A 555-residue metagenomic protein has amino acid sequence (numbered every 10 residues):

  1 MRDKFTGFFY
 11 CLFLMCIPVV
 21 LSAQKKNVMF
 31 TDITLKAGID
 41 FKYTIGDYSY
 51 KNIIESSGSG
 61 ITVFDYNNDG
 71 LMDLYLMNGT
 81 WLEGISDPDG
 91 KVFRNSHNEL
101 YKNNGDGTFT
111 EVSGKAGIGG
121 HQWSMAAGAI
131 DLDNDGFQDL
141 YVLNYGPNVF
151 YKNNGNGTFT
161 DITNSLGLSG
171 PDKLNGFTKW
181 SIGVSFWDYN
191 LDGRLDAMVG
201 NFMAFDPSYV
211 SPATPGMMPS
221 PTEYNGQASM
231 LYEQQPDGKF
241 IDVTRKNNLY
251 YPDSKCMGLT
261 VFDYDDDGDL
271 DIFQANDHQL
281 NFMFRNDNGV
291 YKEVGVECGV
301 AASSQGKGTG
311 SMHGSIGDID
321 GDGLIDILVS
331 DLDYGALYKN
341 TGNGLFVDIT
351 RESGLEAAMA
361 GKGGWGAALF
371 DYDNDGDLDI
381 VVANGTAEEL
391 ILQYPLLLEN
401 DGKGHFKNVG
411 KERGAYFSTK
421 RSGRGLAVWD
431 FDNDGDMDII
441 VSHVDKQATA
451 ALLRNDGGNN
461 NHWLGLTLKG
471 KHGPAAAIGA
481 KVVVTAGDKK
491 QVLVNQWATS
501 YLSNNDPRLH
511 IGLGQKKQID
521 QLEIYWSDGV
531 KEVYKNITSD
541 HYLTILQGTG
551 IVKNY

Functional and structural regions predicted by a protein language model:
M1-K25: Bacterial Sec-dependent N-terminal signal peptides
Q24-S56, P88-Q122, K152-K179, Y209-S254 (+8 more regions): Blade-edge motifs of beta-propeller repeat domains
K26-M29, D47-Y48, K239, E388-I391 (+1 more regions): Gly/Ser/Thr/Pro-enriched helix-cap/hinge segments flanking short amphipathic alpha-helices
A37-E83: Beta-strand-rich domains and repeat architectures in extracellular enzymes and scaffolds, especially beta-propellers
Y50, G58-N68, K102, W123-F137 (+9 more regions): Beta-propeller blade termini
T62-F64, M77, I130, L143 (+11 more regions): Surface-exposed loop and edge beta-strand positions of immunoglobulin-like domains
L71-N78, D135, D139-N144, A197-N201 (+6 more regions): Hydrophobic beta-strand segments that make up the repeating blades of beta-propeller and related beta-repeat
G90-S96, Y145-G146, P221-Q227, N276-Q279 (+3 more regions): Short, solvent-exposed loop/turn segments at conserved positions within beta-propeller repeat blades
